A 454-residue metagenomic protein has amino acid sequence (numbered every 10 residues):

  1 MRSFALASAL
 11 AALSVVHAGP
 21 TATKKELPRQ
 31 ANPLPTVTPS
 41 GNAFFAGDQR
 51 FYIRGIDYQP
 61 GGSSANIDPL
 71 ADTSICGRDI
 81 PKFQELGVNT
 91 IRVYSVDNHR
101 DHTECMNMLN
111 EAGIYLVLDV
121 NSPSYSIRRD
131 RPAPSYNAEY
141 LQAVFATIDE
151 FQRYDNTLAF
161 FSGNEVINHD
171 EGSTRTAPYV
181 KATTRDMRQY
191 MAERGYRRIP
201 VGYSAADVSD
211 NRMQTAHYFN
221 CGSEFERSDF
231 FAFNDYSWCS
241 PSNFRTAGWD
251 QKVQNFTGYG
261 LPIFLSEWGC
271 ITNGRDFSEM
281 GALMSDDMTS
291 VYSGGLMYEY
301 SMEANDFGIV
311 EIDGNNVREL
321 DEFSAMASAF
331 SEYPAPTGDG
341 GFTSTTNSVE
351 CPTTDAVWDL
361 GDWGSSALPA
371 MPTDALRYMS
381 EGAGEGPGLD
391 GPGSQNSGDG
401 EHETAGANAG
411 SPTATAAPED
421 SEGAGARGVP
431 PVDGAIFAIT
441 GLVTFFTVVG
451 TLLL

Functional and structural regions predicted by a protein language model:
R2-E85: N-terminal carbohydrate-binding accessory modules
H17-G47, Y300-F307, E311-I312, V317-G434: Fungal extracellular Ser/Thr-rich, low-complexity intrinsically disordered regions
R54-Y58, I91-V93, L116-V120, L158-S162 (+4 more regions): Hydrophobic faces of well-ordered beta-strands that scaffold small-molecule active sites in alpha/beta enzyme cores
A65-F83, E139-I148, D210-F225, F277-L283: Short, acidic/polar
I75-I127, V180-G202: Aromatic-lined substrate-binding rim segments of carbohydrate-active enzymes
V144-R175, G202: Active-site groove signature of glycoside hydrolases
G172-L283: Noncatalytic carbohydrate-binding groove/subsite architecture in carbohydrate-active enzymes
E422-L454: Cleavable C-terminal sorting propeptides in eukaryotic secreted/cell-surface proteins
